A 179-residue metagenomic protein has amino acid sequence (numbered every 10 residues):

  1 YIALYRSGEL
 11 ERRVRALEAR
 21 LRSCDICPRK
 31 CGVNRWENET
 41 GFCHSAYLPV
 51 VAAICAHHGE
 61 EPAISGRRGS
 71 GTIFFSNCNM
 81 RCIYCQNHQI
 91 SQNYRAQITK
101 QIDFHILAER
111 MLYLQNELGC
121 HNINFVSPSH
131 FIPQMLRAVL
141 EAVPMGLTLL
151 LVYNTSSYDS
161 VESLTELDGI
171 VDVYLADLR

Functional and structural regions predicted by a protein language model:
Y1-S70, M80: Flexible, acidic/Gly-rich N-terminal and inter-domain linker regions that tether and position cofactor-handling modules
C43-G169, V173: Conserved Radical SAM active-site core
R179: Histidine/lysine/aspartate-rich catalytic loop segments that bind and position anionic ligands
